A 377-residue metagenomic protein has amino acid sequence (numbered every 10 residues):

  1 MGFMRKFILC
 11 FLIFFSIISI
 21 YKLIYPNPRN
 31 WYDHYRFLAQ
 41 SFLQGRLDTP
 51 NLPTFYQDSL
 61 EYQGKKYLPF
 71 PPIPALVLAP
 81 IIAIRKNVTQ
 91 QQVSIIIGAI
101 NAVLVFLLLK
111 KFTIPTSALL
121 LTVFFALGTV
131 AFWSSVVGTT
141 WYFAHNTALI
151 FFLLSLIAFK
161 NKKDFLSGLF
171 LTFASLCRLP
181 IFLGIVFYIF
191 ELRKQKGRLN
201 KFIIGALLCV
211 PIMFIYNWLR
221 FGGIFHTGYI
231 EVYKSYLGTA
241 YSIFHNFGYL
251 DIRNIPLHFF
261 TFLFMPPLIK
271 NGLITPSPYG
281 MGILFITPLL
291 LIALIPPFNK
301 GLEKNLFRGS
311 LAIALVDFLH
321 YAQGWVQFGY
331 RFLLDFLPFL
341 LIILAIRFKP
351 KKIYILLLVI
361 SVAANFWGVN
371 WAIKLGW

Functional and structural regions predicted by a protein language model:
M1-W377: Membrane-proximal envelope and lipid/glycan-remodeling enzymes
